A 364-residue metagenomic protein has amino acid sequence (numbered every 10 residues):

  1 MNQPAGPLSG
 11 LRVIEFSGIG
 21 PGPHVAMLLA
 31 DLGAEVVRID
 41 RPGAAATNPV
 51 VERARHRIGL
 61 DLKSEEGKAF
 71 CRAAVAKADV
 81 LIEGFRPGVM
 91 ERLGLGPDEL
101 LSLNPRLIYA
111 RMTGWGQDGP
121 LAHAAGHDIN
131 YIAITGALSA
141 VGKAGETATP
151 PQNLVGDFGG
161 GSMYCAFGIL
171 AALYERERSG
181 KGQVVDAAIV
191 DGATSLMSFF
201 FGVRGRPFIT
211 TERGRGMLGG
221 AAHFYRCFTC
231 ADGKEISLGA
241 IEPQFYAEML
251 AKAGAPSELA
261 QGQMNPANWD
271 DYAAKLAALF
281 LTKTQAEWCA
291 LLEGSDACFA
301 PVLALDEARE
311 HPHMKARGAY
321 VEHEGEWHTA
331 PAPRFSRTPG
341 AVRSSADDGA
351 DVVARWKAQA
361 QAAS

Functional and structural regions predicted by a protein language model:
N2, H323-S364: Flexible, small-/acidic-enriched active-site or ligand-binding loops
N2, L28-L32, L93-I236, G340: Active-site-adjacent "lid/gating" segments in soluble enzymes
A5-A44: Conserved small-residue-rich beta-alpha loop and adjacent elements that most often cradle the phosphate/pyrophosphate
I14, V51-L103, L281: A structured beta-alpha segment of the ubiquitous adenosine-cofactor-binding alpha/beta core
G18, L62, R86-P87, T113-G114 (+1 more regions): Short glycine-/small-residue-rich Rossmann-like dinucleotide-binding loops
L32, K77, S295: Conserved dinucleotide-binding and phosphotransfer motif residues
G219, H223-S295, F299, A363-S364: Aromatic-enriched alpha-helical interface/lid elements that frame and gate functional surfaces
E293-V342: A glycine-rich dinucleotide-binding beta-alpha-beta segment and adjacent secondary-structure elements that constitute
